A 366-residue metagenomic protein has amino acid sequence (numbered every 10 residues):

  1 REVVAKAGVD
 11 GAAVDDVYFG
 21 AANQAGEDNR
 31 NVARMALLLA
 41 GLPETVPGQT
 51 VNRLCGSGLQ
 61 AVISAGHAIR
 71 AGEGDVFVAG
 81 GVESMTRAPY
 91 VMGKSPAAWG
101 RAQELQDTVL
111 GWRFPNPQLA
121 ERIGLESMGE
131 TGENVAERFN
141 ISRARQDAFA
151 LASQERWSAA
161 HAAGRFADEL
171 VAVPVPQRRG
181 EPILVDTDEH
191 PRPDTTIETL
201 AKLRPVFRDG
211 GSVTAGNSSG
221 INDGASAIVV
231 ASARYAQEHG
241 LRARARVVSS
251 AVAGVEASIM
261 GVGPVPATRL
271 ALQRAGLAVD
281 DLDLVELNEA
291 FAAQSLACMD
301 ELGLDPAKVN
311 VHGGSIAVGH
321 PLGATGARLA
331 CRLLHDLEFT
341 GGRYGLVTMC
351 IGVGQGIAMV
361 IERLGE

Functional and structural regions predicted by a protein language model:
R1-A36, A40, P47, T131-R143 (+5 more regions): Conserved active-site "lid/cap" helical segment
K6, G11, R145-E238, E301 (+1 more regions): N-terminal extracellular/periplasmic Venus flytrap/periplasmic-binding protein-like
V17, A21-F77, Q106-W112, R122-M128 (+4 more regions): Conserved catalytic cysteine-centered active-site region of acyl-thioester-dependent Claisen-condensing enzymes
F19, T131-E133, F166-E169, Q177-R179 (+1 more regions): Active-site pocket-lining segment
V51-E83, A136-R165, A227-R234, M299 (+2 more regions): Active-site-proximal alpha-helical scaffold in enzymes
V76-N134: Flexible glycine-/small-residue-enriched beta->alpha junction loops that bind anionic phosphate/pyrophosphate groups
L110, P115-P117, T196-V262, P266 (+6 more regions): Condensing-enzyme catalytic core mediating Claisen C-C bond formation in acyl metabolism
